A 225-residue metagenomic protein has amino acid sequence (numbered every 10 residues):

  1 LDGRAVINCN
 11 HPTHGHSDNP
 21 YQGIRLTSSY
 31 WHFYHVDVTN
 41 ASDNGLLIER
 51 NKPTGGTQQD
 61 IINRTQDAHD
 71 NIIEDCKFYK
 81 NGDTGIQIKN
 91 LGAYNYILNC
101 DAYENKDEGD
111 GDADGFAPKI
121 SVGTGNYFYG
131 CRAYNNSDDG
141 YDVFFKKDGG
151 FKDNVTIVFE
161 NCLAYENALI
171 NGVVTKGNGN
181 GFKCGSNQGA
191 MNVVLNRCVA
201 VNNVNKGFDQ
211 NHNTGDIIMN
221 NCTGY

Functional and structural regions predicted by a protein language model:
L1-V6, S29-W31, N71: Beta-solenoid repeat scaffold
P12-R25, N40-A68, K80-K89, E108-V122 (+3 more regions): Extracellular beta-strand/beta-solenoid scaffold signature
D37, K77, D101, K106 (+5 more regions): A structural signal for beta-strand register positions
T156-N167, T175: Acidic, glycine-rich loop-and-beta core segments that form the ion-binding/anion-interacting portion of active sites
N161, M191-Y225: Predominantly extracellular beta-rich ligand-binding scaffolds that present long acidic/polar faces for carbohydrate
